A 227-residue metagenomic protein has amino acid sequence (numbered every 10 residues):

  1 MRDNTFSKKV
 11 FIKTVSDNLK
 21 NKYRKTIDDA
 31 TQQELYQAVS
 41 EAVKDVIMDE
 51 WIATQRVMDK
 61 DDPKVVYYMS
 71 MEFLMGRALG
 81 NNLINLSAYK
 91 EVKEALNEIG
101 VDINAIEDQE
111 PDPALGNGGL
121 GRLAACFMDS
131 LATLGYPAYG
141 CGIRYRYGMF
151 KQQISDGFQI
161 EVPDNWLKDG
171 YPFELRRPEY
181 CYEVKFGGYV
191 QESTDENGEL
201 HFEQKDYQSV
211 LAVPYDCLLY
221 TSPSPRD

Functional and structural regions predicted by a protein language model:
R2-D61, V65-Y67, L79-L83: Extended, charge-enriched "interface" segments that sit outside catalytic cores
G76-A78, A114-G118: N-terminal catalytic cores of NTP/NDP-binding nucleotidyl/phosphoryl-transfer enzymes
K93-P111: Residues forming anionic-ligand binding surfaces in small-molecule and nucleic-acid pockets of primarily soluble enzymes
N117, Y136-D216: Extended, regular secondary-structure scaffolds
Y220-D227: Conserved small/polar residues in nucleotide/adenosyl-binding loops
